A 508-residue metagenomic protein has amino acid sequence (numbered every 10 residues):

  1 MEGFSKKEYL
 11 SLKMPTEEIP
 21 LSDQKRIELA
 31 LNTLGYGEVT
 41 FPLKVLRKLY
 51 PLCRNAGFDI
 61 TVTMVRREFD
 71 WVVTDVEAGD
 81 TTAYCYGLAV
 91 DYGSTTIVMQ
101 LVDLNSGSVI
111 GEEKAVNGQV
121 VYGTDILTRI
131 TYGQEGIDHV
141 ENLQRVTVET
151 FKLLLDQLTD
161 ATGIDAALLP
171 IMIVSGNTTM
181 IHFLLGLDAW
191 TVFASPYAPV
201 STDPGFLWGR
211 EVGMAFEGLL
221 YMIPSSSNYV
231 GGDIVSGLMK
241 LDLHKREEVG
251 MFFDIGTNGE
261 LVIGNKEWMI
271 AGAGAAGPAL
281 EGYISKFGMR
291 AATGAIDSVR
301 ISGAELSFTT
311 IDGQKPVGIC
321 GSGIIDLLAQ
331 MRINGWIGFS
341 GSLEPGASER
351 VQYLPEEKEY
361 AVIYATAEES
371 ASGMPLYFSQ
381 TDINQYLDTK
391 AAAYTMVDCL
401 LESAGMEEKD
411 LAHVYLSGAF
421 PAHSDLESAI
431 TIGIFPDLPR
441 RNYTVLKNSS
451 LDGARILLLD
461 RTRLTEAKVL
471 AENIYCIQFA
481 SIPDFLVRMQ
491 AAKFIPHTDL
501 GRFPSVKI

Functional and structural regions predicted by a protein language model:
M1-A89, S94, S106, V140-V148 (+6 more regions): Nucleotide/phosphate-binding catalytic cleft detector across ATP-hydrolyzing and phosphate-transferring enzymes
G93-S94, M99-L127, W190-F206, S236-M239 (+2 more regions): Glycine-rich phosphate-binding loop of actin/hexokinase-like ATP-binding domains
I110, L306-I319, I325-V351: Catalytic P-loop NTP-binding/switch module of NTPases
G118-A161, I284, A295-R300, Q385-D388 (+1 more regions): N-terminal phosphate-binding loop and adjacent alpha-helix
A166-N177, L328, E408-G418: Short glycine-rich phosphate-binding loop at a beta-alpha junction
P224-K240, L387-A391, N442-A480: Glycine-rich phosphate-binding/hydrolytic loop that grips phosphoryl groups
N265-E267, I284-K286, E402, M406-A471: Catalytic phosphate/nucleotide-handling subdomain of diverse soluble enzymes
R332-S403: A contiguous, well-structured pocket-lining segment that forms one wall/lid of small-molecule binding clefts in soluble
